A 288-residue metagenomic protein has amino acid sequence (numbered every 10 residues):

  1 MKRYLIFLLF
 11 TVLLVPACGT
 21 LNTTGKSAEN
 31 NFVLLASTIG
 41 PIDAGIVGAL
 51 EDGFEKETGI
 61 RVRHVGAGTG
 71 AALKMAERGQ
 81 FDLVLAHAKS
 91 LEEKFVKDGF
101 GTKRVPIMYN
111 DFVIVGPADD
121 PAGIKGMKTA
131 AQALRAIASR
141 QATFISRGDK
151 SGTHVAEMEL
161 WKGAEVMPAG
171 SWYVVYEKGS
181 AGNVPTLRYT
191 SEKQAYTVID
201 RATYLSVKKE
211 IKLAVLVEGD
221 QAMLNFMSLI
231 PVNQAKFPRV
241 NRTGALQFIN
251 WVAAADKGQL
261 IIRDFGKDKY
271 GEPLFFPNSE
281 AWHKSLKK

Functional and structural regions predicted by a protein language model:
M1-Y4: Positively charged n-region of N-terminal signal peptides that target proteins for export
F7-A17: Bacterial N-terminal signal peptides
C18-E57, R61, G70, K74 (+5 more regions): Exported/periplasmic ABC-transporter solute-binding proteins
L83-Y109: Acidic, polar ligand-binding/catalytic clefts
Y109-D111, Q141: Residue-level signal for tight coil/turn positions that link beta-strands
I114: Serine endopeptidase catalytic core focused on the charge-relay Asp
